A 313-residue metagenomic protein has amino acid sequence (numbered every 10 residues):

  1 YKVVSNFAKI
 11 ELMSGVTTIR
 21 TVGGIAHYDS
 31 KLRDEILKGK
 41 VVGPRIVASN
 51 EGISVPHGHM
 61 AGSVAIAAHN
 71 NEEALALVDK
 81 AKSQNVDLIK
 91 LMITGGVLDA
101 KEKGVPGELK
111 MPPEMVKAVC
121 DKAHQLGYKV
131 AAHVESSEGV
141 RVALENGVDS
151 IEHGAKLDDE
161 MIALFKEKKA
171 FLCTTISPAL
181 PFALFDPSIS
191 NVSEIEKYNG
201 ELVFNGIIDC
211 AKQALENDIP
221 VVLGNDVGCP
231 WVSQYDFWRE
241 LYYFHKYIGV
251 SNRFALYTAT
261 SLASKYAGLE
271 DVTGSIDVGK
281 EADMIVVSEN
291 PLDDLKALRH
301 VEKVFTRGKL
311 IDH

Functional and structural regions predicted by a protein language model:
Y1-Y128, M161-A163, K168-P181, F185-S188 (+1 more regions): Divalent-metal coordination cores built from histidine and acidic residues
F7, L77, E138-G139, E160-M161 (+2 more regions): Short acidic active-site motifs
G15, I46, N85, I89 (+11 more regions): Divalent metal-coordination and catalytic microenvironments
D29, D99-E102, V140-N146, P178-N191 (+3 more regions): Histidine/acidic-residue-rich catalytic or RNA/ligand-binding cores of hydrolases and nuclease-related proteins
K80-D87, R141-M161, Y243-F254: Structural recognition of alpha->loop->beta junctions
Q125, K129, V192-I195, F204-N290: His/Asp/Glu-enriched, well-ordered alpha-helical/loop segment that forms or immediately abuts the divalent-metal
V304: Short aromatic-centered micro-motifs
